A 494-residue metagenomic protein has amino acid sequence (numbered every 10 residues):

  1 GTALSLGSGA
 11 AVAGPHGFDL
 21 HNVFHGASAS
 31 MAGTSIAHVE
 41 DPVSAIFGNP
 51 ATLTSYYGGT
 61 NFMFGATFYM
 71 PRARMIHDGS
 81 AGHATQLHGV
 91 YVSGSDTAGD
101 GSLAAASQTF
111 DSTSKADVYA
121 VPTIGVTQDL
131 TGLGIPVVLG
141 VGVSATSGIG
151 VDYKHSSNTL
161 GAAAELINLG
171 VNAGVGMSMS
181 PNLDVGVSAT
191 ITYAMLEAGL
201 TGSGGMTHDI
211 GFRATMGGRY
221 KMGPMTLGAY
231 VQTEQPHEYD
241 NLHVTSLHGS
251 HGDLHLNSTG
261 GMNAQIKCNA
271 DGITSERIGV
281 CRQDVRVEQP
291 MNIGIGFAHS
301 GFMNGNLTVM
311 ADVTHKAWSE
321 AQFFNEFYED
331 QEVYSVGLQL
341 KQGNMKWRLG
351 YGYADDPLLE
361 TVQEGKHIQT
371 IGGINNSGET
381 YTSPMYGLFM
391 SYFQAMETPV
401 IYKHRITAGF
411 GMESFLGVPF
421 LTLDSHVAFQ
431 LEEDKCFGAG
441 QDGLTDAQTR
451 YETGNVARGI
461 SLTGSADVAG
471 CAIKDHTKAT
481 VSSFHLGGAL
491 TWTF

Functional and structural regions predicted by a protein language model:
G1, S44-F47, E165, Y328: Solvent-exposed, charged interface segments at domain starts and junctions
G1, S8-A11, V187: N-terminal cationic amphipathic segment used for targeting or macromolecule association
G1-T2, V141: Sec-dependent N-terminal signal peptides
T2-L4, V43, T226, N306: Generic secretory/membrane-interface signal
L6-L133, L139, L388, E397-Y402: N-terminal, post-signal peptide beta-strand-biased segments of exported outer-membrane/organellar beta-barrel and other
G14-A32, I36, V121-F494: Outer-membrane beta-barrel porins/channels
